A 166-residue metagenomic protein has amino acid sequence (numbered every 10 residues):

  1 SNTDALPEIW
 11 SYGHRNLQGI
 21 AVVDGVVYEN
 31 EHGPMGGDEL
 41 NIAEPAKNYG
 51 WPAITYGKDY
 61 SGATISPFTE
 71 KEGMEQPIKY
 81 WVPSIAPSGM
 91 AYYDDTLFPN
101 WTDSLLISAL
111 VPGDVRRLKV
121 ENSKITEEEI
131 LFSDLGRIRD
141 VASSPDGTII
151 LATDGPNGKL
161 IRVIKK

Functional and structural regions predicted by a protein language model:
S1-E127, G158-K159, K166: Beta-propeller domain segments
H14, K124-P145: Conserved blade-ending motifs and adjacent loop-strand segments that build the rim/top face of beta-propeller domains
Y93, L118-N122, R137-I138, S144-P145 (+1 more regions): Hydrophobic alpha-helical segments
D140-K166: Blade-level signature of beta-propeller repeat domains, shared across WD40, Kelch, NHL, RCC1 and BNR/Asp-box propellers
